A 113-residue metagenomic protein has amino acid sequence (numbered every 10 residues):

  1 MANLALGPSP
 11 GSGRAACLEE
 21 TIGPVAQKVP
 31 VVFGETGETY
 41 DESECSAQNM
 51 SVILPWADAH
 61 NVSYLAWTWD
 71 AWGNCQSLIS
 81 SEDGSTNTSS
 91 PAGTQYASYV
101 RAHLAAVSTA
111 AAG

Functional and structural regions predicted by a protein language model:
M1-S63, Q76-S108: Extracellular glycoside hydrolase catalytic/binding regions
T68-G73: Short, solvent-exposed turn/loop segments enriched in Gly/Ser/Thr/Pro and often Arg
T109-G113: Extracellular cell-wall/glycan-interacting regions and their flexible linkers
